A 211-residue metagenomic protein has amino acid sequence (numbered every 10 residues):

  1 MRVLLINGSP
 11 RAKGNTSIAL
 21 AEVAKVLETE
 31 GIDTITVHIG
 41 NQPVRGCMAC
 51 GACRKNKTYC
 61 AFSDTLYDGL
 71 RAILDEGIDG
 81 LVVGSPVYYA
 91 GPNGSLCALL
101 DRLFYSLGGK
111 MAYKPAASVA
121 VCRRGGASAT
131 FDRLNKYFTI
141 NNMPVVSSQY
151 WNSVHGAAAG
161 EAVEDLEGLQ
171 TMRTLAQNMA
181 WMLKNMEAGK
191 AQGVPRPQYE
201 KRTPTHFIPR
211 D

Functional and structural regions predicted by a protein language model:
R2-E30: N-terminal beta1-alpha1 ligand-phosphate binding loop
I6-G8, I39, A120-R123: Cofactor-binding loop segments of dinucleotide-utilizing enzymes, especially the Rossmann-like FAD- and NAD(P)+-binding
K25-I32, F104-G108, T139-M143, Q177-G189: Generic secondary-structure signature for well-ordered alpha-helical cores
I32-Q42: A short beta-strand-loop structural module common to alpha/beta enzyme folds
Q42-E76, R202-R210: Cysteine-cluster motifs in flexible loop/terminal segments that predominantly coordinate metals
K55, A61-Y150: Helix-loop-strand module that forms the ligand-binding subsite of alpha/beta enzymes
P144-D211: Glycine-rich phosphate/pyrophosphate-binding loop and the adjoining helix
